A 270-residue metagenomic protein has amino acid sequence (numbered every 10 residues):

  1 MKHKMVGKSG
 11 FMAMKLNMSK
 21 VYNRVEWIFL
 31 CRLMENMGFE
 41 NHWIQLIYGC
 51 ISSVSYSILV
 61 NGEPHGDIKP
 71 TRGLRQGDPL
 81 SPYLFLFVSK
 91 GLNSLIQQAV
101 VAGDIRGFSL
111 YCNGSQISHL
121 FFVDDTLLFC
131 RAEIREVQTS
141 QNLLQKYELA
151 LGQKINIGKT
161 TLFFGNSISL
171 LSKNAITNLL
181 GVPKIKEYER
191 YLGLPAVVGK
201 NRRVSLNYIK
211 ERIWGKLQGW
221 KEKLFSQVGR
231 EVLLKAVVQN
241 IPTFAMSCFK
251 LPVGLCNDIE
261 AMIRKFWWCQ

Functional and structural regions predicted by a protein language model:
M1-Q270: Nucleotidyl polymerases of mobile genetic elements and RNA viruses
